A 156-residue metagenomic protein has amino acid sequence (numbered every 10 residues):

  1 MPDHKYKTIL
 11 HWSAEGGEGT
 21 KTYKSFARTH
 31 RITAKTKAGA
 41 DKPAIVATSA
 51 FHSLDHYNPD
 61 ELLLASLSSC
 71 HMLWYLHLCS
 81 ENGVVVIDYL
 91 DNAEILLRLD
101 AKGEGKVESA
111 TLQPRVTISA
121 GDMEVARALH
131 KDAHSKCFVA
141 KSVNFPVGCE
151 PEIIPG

Functional and structural regions predicted by a protein language model:
M1-A65, L73-G156: Extended beta-strand/beta-hairpin segments
